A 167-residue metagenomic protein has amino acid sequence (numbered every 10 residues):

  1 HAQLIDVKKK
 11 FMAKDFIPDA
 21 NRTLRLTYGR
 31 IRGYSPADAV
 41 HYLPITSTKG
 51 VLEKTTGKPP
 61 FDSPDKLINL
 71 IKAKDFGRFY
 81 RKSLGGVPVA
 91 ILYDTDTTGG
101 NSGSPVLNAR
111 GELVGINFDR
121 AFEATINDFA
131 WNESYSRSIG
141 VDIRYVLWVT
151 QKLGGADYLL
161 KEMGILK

Functional and structural regions predicted by a protein language model:
H1-G100, L107-K167: Serine endopeptidase catalytic core focused on the charge-relay Asp
